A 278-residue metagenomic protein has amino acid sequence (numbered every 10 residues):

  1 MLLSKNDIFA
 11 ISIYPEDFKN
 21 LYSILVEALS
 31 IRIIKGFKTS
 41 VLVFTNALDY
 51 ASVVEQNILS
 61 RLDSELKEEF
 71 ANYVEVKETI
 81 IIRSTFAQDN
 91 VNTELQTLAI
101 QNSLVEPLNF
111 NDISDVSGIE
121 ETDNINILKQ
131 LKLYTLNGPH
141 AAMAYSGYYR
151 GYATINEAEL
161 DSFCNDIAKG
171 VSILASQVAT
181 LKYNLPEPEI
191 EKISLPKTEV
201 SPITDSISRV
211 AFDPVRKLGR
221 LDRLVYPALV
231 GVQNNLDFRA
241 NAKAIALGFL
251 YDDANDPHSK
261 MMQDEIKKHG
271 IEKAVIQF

Functional and structural regions predicted by a protein language model:
M1, K5-Y14, K19-F278: Substrate/ligand-engaging "lid" and interaction regions
